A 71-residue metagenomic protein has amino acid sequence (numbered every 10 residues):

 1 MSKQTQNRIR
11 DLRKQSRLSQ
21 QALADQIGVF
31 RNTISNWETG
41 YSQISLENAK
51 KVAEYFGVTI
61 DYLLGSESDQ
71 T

Functional and structural regions predicted by a protein language model:
M1-Q15: A short, Lys/Arg-rich alpha-helix, primarily the initiator
K14, D25, E54: Alpha-helical residues within the helix-turn-helix
R17-N36: Short alpha-helical DNA-recognition segment
T33, Q43, Y62: Residues in the helix-turn-helix
E47-Y62: DNA major-groove recognition helix of helix-turn-helix/homeodomain DNA-binding modules
E54, L64-T71: Short, charged recognition helix plus adjacent turn of helix-turn-helix-like nucleic-acid-binding domains
